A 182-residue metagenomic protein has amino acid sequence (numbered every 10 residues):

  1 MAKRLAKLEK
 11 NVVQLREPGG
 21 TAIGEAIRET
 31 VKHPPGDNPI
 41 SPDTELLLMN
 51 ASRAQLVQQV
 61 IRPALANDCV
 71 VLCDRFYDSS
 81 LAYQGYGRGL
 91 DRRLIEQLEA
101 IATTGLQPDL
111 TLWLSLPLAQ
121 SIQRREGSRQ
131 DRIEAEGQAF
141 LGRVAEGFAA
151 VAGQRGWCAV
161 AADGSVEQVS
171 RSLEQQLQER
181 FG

Functional and structural regions predicted by a protein language model:
A2-R4, A119-G182: NTP-dependent small-molecule kinase module
K7, H33, I101-T104, Q154 (+1 more regions): Conserved amphipathic alpha-helical interaction elements at protein-protein interfaces in regulatory, energy-coupling
K7-V13, P35-D37, L118-S128: Phosphate/pyrophosphate-binding catalytic cores of soluble transferases and nucleic-acid-acting enzymes
K10-T103: ATP-dependent small-molecule kinase phosphotransfer cores that center on conserved nucleotide phosphate-binding segments
L15, L72, L110-L112, C158-V160: Hydrophobic/aromatic beta-strand patches that form the interior of the parallel beta-sheet core in alpha/beta enzyme
P18, S52, F76, L116-P117 (+2 more regions): Short beta->alpha linker loops
A66-N67, L106-P108, G153-Q154: Short loop/turn elements that form and flank the Walker-type P-loop nucleotide-binding site in RecA-like NTPase cores
R75, S79-E146: A glycine- and Lys/Arg-enriched "phosphate-lid" helix/loop adjacent to the NTP-binding pocket of small-molecule kinases
